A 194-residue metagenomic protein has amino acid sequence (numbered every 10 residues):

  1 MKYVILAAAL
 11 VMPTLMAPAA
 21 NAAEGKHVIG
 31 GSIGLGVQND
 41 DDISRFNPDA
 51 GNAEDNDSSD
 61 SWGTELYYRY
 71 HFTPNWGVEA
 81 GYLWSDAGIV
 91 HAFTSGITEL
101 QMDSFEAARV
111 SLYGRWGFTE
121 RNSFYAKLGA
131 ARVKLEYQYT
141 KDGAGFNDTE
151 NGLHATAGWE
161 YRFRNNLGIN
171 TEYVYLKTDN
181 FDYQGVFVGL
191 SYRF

Functional and structural regions predicted by a protein language model:
M1-K26: Cleavable N-terminal export/targeting peptides
A23, Y70-P74, W84, W116-E120 (+3 more regions): Outer-membrane beta-barrel strand-turn architecture
H27, N75-V78, R121-F124, F163-T171: Repeated loop/turn-to-beta-strand initiation elements of outer-membrane beta-barrel proteins
G31, L66-Y70, Y82, V110-G114 (+2 more regions): Residues on the lipid-exposed face of transmembrane beta-strands in outer-membrane beta-barrel proteins
I33-N39, W62, Y82-G88, A130-E136 (+2 more regions): Transmembrane beta-strands of outer-membrane beta-barrel pores
D41-N52, I89-T98, L135-G145, F181-V186: Outer-membrane beta-barrel translocator domains and adjoining extracellular loop/strand segments of Gram-negative
D60-T64, S104-A108, N147-L153, D182-V186: Residues that define the transmembrane beta-barrel architecture of outer-membrane proteins
D86-I89, A155, E160-F194: Predominantly the C-terminal beta-signal and adjacent terminal strand-loop region of outer-membrane beta-barrel
